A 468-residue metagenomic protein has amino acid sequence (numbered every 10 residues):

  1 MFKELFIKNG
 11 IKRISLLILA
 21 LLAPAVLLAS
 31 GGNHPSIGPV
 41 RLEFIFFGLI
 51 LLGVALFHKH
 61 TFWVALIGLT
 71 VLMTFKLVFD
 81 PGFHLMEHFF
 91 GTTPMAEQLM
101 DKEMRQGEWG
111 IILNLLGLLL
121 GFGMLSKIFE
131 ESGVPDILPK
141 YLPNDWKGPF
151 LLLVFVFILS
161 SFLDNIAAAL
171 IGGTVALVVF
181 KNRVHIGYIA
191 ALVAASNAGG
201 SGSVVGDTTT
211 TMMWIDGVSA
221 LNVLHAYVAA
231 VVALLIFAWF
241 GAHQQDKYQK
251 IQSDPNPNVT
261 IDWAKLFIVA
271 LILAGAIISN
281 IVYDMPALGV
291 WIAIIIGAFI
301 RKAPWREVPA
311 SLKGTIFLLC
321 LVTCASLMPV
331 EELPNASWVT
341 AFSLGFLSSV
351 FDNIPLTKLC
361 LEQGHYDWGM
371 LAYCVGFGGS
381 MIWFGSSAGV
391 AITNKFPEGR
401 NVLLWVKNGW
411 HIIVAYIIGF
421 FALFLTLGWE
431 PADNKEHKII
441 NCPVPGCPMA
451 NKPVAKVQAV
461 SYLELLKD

Functional and structural regions predicted by a protein language model:
M1-A29: N-terminal secretory/membrane targeting signals
F2, L16, L125, E131-V134 (+6 more regions): Juxtamembrane and boundary regions of transmembrane helices in multi-pass small-molecule transporters and channels
G32-P39, L56-H58, L85-N114, S219-A229 (+6 more regions): Interfacial loop-to-helix junctions that mark the boundaries of transmembrane helices in multi-pass membrane
V40-L52, H58-P94, I112-M124, K265-L273 (+2 more regions): Hydrophobic mid-bilayer segments of alpha-helices in multi-pass membrane transport proteins, especially secondary
L99-G133, L153, F157-S161, A303-S349: Core transmembrane alpha-helical segments of multi-pass membrane transporters/permeases
F122-K127, F155-A168, A195-S203, A229-A238 (+1 more regions): Helix-loop-helix module between adjacent transmembrane segments
K147-S201, M212-D216, K358-Y373, E398-V406 (+1 more regions): Hydrophobic transmembrane alpha-helices that form the pore/transport pathway of multi-pass ion and small-solute
V269-Y366, P443-N451, A455: Transmembrane helical segments that form the transport core of multi-pass membrane transport proteins
